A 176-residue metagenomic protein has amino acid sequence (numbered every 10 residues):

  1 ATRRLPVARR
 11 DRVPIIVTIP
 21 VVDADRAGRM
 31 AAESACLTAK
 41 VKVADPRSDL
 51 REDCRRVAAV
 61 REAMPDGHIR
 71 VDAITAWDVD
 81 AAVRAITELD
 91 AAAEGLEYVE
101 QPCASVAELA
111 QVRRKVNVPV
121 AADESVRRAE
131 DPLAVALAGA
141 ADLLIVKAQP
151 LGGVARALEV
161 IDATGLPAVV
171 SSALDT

Functional and structural regions predicted by a protein language model:
A1-I69, I74-A76, D80-V83, T87-D90: N-terminal capping/lid subdomain adjacent to the active-site entrance of alpha/beta enzymes
T2-R9, G67-R70, C103, A136 (+3 more regions): Functionally constrained cores in energy, signaling, and assembly domains
P6-R10, H68, D90, E94 (+4 more regions): Residue-level signal for the start and early helices of compact helical domains
D11-I19, L37-V41, I69-A73, E97-E100 (+3 more regions): Hydrophobic faces of well-ordered beta-strands that scaffold small-molecule active sites in alpha/beta enzyme cores
V22-D23, D45-R51, A73-A81, Y98-A107 (+3 more regions): Short, small-residue-enriched loops and turns at beta-alpha junctions that line or gate enzyme active sites
E33-S34, A63-D66, A92, K115 (+2 more regions): Alpha-helix C-cap/termination motif
A85-V99, A138-L144: Structural recognition of alpha->loop->beta junctions
V106-A110, R114-P119, R127-T176: Shared catalytic-loop signature of beta/alpha-barrel
